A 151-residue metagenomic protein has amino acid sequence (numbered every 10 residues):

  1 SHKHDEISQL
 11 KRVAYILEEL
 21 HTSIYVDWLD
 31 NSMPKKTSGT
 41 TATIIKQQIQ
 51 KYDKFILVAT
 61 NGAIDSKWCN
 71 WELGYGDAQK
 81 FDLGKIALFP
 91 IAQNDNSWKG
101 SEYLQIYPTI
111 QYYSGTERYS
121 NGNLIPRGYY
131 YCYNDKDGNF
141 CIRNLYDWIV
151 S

Functional and structural regions predicted by a protein language model:
S1-K51, F140-S151: Conserved N-terminal substructure of TIR/SEFIR domains
S8, P34, D65-K67, N94-G100: Short catalytic/ligand-binding loop motif for oxyanion handling, primarily in non-cytosolic enzymes, centered on
A14-Y15, G39-T40, N70-L73, S101-L104: Short, glycine/charged-enriched secondary-structure capping and boundary segments
L17-H21, T43-I45, Y75-A78, I106-I110: Short, low-complexity, polar/charged sequence segments that are solvent-exposed and flexible
T22-V26, Q48-Y52, K80-G84, Q111-T116: Glycine-rich loops and low-complexity Gly/Arg-rich segments that provide flexible linkers or classic glycine-based
W28-M33, K54-V58, I86-A92, E117-N123: Short C-terminal domain-edge/linker segments immediately following a structured domain
Q47-K85, F89-N94: Conserved beta-strand-loop-alpha-helix hinge of the TIR/SEFIR fold
Q93-S151: C-terminal interaction surface of TIR/SEFIR-family domains
